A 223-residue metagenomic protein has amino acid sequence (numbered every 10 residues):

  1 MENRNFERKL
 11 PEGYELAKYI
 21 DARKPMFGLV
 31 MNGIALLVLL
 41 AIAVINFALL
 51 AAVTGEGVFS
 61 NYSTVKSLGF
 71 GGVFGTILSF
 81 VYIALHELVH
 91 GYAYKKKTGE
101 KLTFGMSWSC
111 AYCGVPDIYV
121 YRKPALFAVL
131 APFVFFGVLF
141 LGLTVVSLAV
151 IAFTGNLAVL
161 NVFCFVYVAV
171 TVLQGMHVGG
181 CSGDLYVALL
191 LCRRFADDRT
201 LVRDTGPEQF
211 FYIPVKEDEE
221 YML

Functional and structural regions predicted by a protein language model:
M1-A51, A111-V215, L223: Metalloprotease/metallohydrolase-associated module, dominated by Zn2+-dependent proteases
T54-G69: Perimembrane loop-to-helix junctions flanking transmembrane segments
K66-I83: Short pre-active-site segment immediately N-terminal to the catalytic Zn-binding motif
F80-A84, L88, L141, G183: Transmembrane alpha-helix boundary/anchor motif
Y82-K95, P132: Active-site recognition of the HExxH zinc-binding catalytic motif
G91-G105, L189-C192: Membrane-water interface of transmembrane alpha-helices
T98-I118: Juxtamembrane inter-helical linkers in multi-pass membrane proteins
